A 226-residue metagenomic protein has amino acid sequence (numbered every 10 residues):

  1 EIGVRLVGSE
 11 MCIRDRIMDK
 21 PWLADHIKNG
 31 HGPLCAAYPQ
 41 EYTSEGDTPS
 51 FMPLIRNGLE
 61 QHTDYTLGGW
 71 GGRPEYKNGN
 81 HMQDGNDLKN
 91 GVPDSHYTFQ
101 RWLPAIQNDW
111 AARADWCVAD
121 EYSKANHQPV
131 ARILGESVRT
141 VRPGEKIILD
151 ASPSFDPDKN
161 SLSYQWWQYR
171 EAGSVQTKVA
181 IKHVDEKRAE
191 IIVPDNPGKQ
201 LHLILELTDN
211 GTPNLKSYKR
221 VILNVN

Functional and structural regions predicted by a protein language model:
E1-I13: Single conserved hydrophobic/aromatic residue that forms the stacking wall/gate of nucleotide- or nucleobase-binding
Y122-S137, L162: Proline-centered linker/hinge motifs at extracellular inter-domain junctions
A131-V138, Q168-P194: Low-complexity "stalk/linker" and mucin-like segments enriched in Ser/Thr/Pro/Ala/Gly
R139-E145: Short, solvent-exposed loop/linker segments at the N-terminal edge of repeated beta-sheet extracellular domains
D150-D158, W167-Y169: Acidic, Ser/Thr
K199-L203: Exposed beta-strand face motif in extracellular beta-rich ectodomains
T208-N214: Short, solvent-exposed loop/turn segments at the edges of extracellular beta-sandwich modules
N214-V221: Extracellular and select intracellular beta-sandwich modules with Ser/Thr-enriched, small-residue motifs on
